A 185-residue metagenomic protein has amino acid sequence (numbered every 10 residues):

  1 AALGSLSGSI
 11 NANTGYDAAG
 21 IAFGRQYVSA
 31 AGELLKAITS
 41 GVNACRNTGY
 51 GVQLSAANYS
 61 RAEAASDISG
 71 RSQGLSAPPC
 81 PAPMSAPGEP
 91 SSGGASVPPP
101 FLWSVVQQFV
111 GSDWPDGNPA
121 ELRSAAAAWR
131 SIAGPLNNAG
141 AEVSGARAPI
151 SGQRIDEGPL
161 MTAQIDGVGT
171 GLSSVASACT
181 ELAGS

Functional and structural regions predicted by a protein language model:
A1-S185: N-terminal secretion-targeting helices of virulence/extracellular proteins, encompassing both classical Sec signal
